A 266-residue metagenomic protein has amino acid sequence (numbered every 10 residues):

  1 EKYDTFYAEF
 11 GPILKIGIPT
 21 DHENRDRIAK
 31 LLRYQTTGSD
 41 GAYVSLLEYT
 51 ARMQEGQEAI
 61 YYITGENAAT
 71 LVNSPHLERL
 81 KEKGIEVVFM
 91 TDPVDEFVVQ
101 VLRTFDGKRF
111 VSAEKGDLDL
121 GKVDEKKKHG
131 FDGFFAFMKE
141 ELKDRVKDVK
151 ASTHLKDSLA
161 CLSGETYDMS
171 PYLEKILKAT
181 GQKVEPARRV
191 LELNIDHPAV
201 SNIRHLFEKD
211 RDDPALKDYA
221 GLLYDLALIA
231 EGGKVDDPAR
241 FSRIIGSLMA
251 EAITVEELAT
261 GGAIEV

Functional and structural regions predicted by a protein language model:
E1-V266: Conserved GHKL (Bergerat-fold) ATPase module
